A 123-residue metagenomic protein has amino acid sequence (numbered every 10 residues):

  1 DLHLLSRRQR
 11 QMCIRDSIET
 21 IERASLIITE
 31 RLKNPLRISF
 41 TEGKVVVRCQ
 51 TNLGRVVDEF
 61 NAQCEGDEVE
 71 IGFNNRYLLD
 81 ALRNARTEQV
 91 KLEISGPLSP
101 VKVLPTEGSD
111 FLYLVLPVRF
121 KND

Functional and structural regions predicted by a protein language model:
D1-R10, I14: Single conserved hydrophobic/aromatic residue that forms the stacking wall/gate of nucleotide- or nucleobase-binding
R15-G72, Y77-D80, K91, V101 (+1 more regions): Intrinsic, low-complexity N-terminal interaction/targeting segments
A81-A85: Mixed-charge, glycine-accented linear interaction segment located at domain edges/termini
E88: Short acidic/polar active-site loop segments enriched in Thr and Asp
E93-S95: Beta-strand->loop->alpha-helix junctions that form or flank phosphate-binding loops in nucleotide-handling enzymes
